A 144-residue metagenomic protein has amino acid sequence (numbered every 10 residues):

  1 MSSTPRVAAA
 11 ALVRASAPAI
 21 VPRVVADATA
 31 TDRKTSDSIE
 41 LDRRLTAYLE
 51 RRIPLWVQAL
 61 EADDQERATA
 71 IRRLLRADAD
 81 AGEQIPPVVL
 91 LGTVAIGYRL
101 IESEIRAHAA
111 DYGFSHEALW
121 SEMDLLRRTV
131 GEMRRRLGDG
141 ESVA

Functional and structural regions predicted by a protein language model:
M1-I39: Basic/polar, acidic-poor N-terminal "presequence/leader" segments that form or can form short amphipathic helices
A10, R14, P18, I39-T46 (+2 more regions): Amphipathic, non-membrane alpha-helical segments in soluble helical-bundle scaffolds
A17, V21-T29, L45, L49-W56 (+4 more regions): Hydrophobic alpha-helical core bundles mediating ligand binding, dimerization, or RNAP-core interactions
V24-E61, R72-D80: Structured interaction and signal-relay segments at domain junctions
E61-A144: Long, amphipathic alpha-helical coupling/dimerization segments that relay conformational signals between
